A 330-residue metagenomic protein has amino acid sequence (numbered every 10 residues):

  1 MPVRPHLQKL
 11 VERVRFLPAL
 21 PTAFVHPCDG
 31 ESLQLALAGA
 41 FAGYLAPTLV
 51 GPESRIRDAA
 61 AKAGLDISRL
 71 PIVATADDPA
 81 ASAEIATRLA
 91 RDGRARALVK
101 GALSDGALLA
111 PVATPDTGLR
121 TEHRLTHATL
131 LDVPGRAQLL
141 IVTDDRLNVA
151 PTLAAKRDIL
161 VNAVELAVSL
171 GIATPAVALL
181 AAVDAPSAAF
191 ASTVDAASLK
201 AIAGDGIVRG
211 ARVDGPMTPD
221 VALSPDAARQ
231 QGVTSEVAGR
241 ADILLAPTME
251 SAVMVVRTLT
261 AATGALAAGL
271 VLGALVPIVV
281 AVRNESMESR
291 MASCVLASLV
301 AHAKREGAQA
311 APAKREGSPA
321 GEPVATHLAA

Functional and structural regions predicted by a protein language model:
M1-V237, D242-A330: Anion-binding alpha/beta catalytic cores of soluble intermediary-metabolism enzymes, centered on
